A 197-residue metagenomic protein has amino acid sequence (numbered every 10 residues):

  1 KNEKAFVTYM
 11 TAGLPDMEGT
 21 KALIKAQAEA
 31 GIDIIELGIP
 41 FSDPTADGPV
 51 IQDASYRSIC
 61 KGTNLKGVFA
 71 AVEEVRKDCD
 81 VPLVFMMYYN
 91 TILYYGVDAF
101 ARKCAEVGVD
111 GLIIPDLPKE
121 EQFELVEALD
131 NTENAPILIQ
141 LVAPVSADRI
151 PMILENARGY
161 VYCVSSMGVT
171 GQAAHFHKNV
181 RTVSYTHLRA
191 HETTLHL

Functional and structural regions predicted by a protein language model:
K1-V7: N-terminal amphipathic alpha-helix/helix-capping segment at the start of soluble metabolic enzymes
E36-T63, M167-Q172: Glycine-rich, proline-tolerant flexible connector loops at the mouths of alpha/beta enzymes
G38, C104, I153: Conserved, mostly hydrophobic/aromatic
A46-G48, T63-A70, Y94-Y95, D116-D130 (+2 more regions): Active-site-adjacent beta->alpha loops and helix N-cap segments on the catalytic face of soluble alpha/beta enzymes
S55-I113: Active-site beta->alpha loop and helix N-cap motifs at the rims of alpha/beta catalytic domains
D110-E121, I137-V145: Catalytic beta/alpha-barrel core
T186-T193: Conserved small/polar residues in nucleotide/adenosyl-binding loops
